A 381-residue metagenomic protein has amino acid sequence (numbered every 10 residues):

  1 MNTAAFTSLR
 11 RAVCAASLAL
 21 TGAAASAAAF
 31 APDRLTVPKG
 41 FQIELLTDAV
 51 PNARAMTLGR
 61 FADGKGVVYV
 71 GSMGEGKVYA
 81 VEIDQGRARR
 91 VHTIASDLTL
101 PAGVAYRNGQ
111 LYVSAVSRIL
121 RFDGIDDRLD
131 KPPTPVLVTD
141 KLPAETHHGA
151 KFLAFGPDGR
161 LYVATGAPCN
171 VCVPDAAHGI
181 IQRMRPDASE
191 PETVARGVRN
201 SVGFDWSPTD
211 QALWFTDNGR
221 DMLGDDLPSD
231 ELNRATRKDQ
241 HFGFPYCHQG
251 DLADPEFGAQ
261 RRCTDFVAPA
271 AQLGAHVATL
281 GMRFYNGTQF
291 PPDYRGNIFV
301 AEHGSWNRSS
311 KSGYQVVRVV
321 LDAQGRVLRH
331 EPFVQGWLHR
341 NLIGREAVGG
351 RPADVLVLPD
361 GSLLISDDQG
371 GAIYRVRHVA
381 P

Functional and structural regions predicted by a protein language model:
A29-K39, D63-K65, A150, A167-N170 (+6 more regions): Beta-propeller domain segments
E44-M73, A278-F284, V300: Beta-strand-rich domains and repeat architectures in extracellular enzymes and scaffolds, especially beta-propellers
L46-V50, H92-D97, V138-E145, T193-G197 (+3 more regions): Surface loop/turn motifs at the tips and blade-to-blade linkers of beta-strand repeat domains
N52, G74, R90, D97-L100 (+9 more regions): Beta-rich catalytic cores
M56, V104, L153, S201-F204 (+2 more regions): Hydrophobic core register within WD40 beta-propeller blades
K77-A80, R118-L120, I180-Q182, E231 (+2 more regions): A short loop-to-beta-strand structural motif that recurs across blades of beta-propeller domains
S117-G156, A164-A167, A195: Asp-box/WD-like beta-propeller blade repeats and closely related beta-sheet repeat scaffolds
